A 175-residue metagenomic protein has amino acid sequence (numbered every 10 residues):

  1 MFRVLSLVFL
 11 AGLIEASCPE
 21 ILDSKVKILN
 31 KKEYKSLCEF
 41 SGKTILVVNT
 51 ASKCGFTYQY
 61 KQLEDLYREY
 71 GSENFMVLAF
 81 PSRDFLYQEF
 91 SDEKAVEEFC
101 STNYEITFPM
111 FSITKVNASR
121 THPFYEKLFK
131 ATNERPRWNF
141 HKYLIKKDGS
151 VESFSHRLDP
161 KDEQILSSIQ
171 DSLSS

Functional and structural regions predicted by a protein language model:
V4-G12: Sec-dependent N-terminal signal peptides
I14-P19: Boundary at the C-terminal end of the N-terminal hydrophobic targeting segment
S24-T44, D65-Y70: A short beta-strand-turn-helix
V26, N117, D148-V151: Mature soluble domains of exported/periplasmic/lumenal proteins and thiol-rich metal-chelating peptides
S41-I45, S72-M76, Y104-P109, N139-F140 (+1 more regions): Loop/turn elements at helix/coil->beta-strand transitions in domains of secreted/extracellular proteins
N49-K53: Amphipathic alpha-helical repeat scaffolds
F56-T121: Structural microenvironment flanking redox-active thiols in thiol-disulfide oxidoreductases
P123-E126, K130-S175: Thiol-/selenol-based redox modules, centered on thioredoxin-like and closely related oxidoreductase domains
